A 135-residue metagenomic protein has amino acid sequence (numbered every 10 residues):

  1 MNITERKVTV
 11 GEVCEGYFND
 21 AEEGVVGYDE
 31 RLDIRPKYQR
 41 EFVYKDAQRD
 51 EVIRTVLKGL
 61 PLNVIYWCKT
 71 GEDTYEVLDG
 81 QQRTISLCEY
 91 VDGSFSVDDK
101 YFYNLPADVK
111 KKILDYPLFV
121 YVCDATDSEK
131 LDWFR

Functional and structural regions predicted by a protein language model:
N2-N19, P36-R135: Basic- and aromatic-enriched surface patches that contact anionic nucleotides/nucleic acids
E23-V25, D29, D33: A structured, charge-rich N-terminal accessory region that forms the first stable segment of a protein and links
